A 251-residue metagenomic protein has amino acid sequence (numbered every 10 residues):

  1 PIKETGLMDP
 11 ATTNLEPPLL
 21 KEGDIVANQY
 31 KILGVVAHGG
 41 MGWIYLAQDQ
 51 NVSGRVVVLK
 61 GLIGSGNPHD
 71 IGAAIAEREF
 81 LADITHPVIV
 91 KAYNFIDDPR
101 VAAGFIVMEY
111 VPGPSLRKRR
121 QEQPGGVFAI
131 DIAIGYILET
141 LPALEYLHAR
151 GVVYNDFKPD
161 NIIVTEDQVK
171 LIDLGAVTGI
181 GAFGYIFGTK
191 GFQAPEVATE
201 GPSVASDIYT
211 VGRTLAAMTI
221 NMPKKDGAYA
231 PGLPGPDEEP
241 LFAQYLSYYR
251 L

Functional and structural regions predicted by a protein language model:
W43: Conserved N-lobe ATP-binding subsite of Hanks-type protein kinase domains, especially the beta3 VAIK lysine
Q48-V56: Conserved N-lobe loop of protein kinases adjacent to the ATP-binding glycine-rich P-loop
S65-D83: AlphaC helix of the eukaryotic protein kinase fold
N94-I96: A short, aromatic-enriched beta-strand patch in the conserved N-lobe beta-sheet of the protein kinase catalytic domain
R100-S115: Conserved short submotifs of the Hanks-type protein kinase catalytic core that shape the nucleotide-binding pocket
L116-F128: AlphaC helix of the protein kinase catalytic domain
Y136-I137: Activation segment signature within eukaryotic-like protein kinase domains
T140-V152: Protein kinase catalytic-loop region centered on the HRD/HxD motif
